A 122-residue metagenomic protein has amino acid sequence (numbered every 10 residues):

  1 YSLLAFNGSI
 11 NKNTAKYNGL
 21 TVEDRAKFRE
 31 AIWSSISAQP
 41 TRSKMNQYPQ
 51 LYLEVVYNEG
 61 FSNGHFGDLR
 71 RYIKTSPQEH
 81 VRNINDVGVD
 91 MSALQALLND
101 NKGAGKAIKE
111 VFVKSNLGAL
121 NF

Functional and structural regions predicted by a protein language model:
Y1-F122: Basic polyanion-binding and macromolecular-assembly surfaces
